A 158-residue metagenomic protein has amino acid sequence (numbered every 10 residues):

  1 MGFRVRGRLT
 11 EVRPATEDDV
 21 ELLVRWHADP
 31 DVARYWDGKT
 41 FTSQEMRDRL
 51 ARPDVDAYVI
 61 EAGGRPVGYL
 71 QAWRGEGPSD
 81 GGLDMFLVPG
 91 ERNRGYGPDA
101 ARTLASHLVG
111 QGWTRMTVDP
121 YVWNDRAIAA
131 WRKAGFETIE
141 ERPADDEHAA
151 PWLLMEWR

Functional and structural regions predicted by a protein language model:
G2, A149-R158: Terminal substrate-recognition subdomain of acyl/acetyltransferases
R6, P14-E17, D29-R92, P98 (+4 more regions): Acetyl-CoA-dependent GNAT
W26: Conserved catalytic core of Hanks-type protein kinase domains
G110-D119: Conserved GNAT acetyl-CoA-binding A-motif
V118-I128, A144-A149: Conserved beta-strand-loop-alpha-helix junction that forms the acyl-donor binding cleft
W131, F136: Conserved active-site tyrosine of GNAT-family acetyltransferases
